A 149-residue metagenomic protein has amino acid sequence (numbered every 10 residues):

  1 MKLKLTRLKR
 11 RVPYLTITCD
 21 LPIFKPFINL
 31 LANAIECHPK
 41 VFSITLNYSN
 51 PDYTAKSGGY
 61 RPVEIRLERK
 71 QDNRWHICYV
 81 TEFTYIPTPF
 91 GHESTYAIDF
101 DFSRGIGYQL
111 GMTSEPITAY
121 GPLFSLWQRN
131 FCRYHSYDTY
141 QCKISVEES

Functional and structural regions predicted by a protein language model:
M1-P51, T139, I144-S149: N-terminal domain-onset segments
L3-L5, I17, I44, L67 (+4 more regions): Hydrophobic transmembrane signal anchors and adjacent membrane-proximal interface regions, especially in viral
L15, Y53, S57, E115 (+1 more regions): Conserved aromatic-histidine-acidic binding/catalytic patches
T16-N29, G58, E82, G107 (+1 more regions): Proteins with a high burden of low-complexity, intrinsically disordered sequence enriched in S/T/G/P/A and R, requiring
L31-N33, Y60-P62, G91-Y96, S114-P116 (+2 more regions): Generic preference for flexible, low-structure residues
E36-W75: Amphipathic, interaction-prone secondary-structure segments
R69-S125: An exposed acidic His-Trp-rich patch
G107-S149: Low-complexity intrinsically disordered segments
